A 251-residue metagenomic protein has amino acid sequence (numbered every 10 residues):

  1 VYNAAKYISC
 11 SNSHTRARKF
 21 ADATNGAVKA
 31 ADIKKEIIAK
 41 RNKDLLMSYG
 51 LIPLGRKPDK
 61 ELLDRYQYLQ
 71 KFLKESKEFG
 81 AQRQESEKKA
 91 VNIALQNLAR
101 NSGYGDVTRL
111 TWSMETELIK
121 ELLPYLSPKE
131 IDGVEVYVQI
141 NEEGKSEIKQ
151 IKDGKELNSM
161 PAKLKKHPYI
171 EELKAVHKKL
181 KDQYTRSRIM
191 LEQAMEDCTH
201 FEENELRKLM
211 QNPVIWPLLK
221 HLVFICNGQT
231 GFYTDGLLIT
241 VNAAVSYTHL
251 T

Functional and structural regions predicted by a protein language model:
V1-G55, Q67-L250: Non-catalytic terminal/accessory regions
K57-K60: Subunit-assembly interface segments of extracellular/virion macromolecular structures
L62-D64: An N-terminal amphipathic alpha-helical segment
